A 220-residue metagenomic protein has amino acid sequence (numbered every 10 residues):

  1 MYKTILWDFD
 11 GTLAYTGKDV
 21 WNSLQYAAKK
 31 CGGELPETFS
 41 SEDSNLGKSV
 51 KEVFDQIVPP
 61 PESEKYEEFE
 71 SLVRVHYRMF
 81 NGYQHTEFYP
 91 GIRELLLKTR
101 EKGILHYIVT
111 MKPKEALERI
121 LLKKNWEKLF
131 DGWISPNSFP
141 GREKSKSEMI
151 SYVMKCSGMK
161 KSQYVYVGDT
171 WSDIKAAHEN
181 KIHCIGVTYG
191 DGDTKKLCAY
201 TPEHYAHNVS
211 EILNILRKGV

Functional and structural regions predicted by a protein language model:
Y2-E94, K102: N-terminal helical cap/lid subdomain that shapes the substrate entry/recognition surface in HAD-like hydrolases
S23, V53, G91, A116-R119 (+3 more regions): Phosphate- and divalent-cation-binding pockets in alpha/beta enzyme and binding domains that engage nucleotide-derived
L24, I92-L121: Substrate-recognition element of Asp-dependent hydrolases with the DxDx(T/V) motif
E101-I104, S157-S162, G219-V220: Glycine-rich phosphate-binding loop signature in dinucleotide/nucleotide-binding domains
K114-V165, W171, K175-E179: Substrate-recognition "cap/lid" segment bordering the active-site pocket of phosphatases
K124-S135, K196-L216: Structural recognition of alpha->loop->beta junctions
V165-Y205: Acidic, Mg2+-coordinating phosphoryl-transfer loop and its flanking beta/alpha structural elements, shared across
